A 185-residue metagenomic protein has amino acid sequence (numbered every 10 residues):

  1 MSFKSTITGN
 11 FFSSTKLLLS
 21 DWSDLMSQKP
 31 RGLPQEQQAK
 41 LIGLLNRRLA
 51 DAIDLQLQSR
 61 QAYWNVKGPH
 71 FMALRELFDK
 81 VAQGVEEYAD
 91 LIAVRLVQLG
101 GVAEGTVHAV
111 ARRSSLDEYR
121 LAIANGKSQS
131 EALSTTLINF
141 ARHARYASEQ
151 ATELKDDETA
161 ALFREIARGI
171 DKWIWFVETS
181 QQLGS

Functional and structural regions predicted by a protein language model:
F3, F11-F12: Aromatic (phenylalanine/tyrosine) cluster motif
F12-R31: Acidic, low-complexity proline/glycine-rich segments
L19-L25, S114, Y119, T136 (+1 more regions): Phosphate/pyrophosphate-binding loop motifs in nucleotide- or prenyl diphosphate-using proteins
S27-R48, G126-Q129, L133: Disorder-to-helix initiation segments
L33-K40, L55-K80, H143-E158: Helix-loop segments that flank and shape redox-cofactor active sites
L49, Q56, Y63, A82 (+6 more regions): A structural signal for well-ordered alpha-helices, especially hydrophobic packing surfaces of coiled-coils
K67-A109: Conserved alpha-helical segments that form or flank metal/cofactor-binding pockets of metalloenzymes
D90, V94, H108-E165: Acidic/histidine-rich alpha-helical segments that form the ligand environment of transition-metal centers
